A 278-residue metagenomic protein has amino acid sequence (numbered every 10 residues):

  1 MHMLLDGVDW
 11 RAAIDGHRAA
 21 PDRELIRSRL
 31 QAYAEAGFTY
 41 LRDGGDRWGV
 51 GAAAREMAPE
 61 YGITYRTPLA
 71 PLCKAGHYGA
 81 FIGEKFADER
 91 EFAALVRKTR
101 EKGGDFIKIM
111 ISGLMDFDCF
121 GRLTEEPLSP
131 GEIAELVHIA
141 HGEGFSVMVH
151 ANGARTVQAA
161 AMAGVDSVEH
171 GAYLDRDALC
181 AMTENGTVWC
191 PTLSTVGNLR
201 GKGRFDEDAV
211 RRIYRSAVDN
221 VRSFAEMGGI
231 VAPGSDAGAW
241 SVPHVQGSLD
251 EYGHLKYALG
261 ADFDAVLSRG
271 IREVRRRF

Functional and structural regions predicted by a protein language model:
M1-A12, I63-I82, I133-A134: N-terminal small/glycine-rich loop or linker at the start of catalytic domains across soluble metabolic enzymes
M1-M57: Metal-associated gating/positioning segment near the N- to mid-region
M3-D6, R47-G51, C73-K74, G113-F117 (+4 more regions): Active-site environment of divalent metal-dependent phosphoester hydrolases
W10-L25, H77-A94, S146-M148: Active-site mouth loops of central-metabolism enzymes
G51-T64, T124-P130, A134, A160-Y173 (+1 more regions): Short, electropositive alpha-helical surface patch
E89-W189, R211-V231, A265: Histidine/acidic residue-rich metal-binding segments in metalloenzymes
G142, F205, R215-F278: His/Asp/Glu-enriched, well-ordered alpha-helical/loop segment that forms or immediately abuts the divalent-metal
V188, T192-R211: Active-site loop ensemble at the mouth of alpha/beta enzyme cores that anchors a bound cofactor
